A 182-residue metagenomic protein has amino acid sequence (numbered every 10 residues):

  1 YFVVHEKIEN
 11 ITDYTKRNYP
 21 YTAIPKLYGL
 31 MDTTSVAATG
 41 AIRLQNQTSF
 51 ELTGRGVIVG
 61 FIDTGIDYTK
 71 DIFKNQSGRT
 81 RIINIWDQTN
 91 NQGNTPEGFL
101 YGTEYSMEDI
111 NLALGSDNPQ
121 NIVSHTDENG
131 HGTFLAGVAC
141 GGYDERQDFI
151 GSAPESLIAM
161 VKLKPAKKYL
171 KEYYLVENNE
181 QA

Functional and structural regions predicted by a protein language model:
Y1-I58, G65-R81: Autoinhibitory propeptides
Q47-Q181: Subtilisin-like serine protease catalytic core
